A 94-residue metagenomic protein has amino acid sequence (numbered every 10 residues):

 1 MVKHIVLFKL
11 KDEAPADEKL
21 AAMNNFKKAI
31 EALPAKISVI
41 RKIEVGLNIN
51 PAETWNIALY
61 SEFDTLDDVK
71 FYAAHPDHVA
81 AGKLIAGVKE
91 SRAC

Functional and structural regions predicted by a protein language model:
M1-N56, D64-F71: Short S/T/G/P-rich N-terminal loop/turn motif that feeds into the first structured element of a domain
E44-T54, G82-C94: Glycine-rich beta-strand-turn "strand-cap" elements at beta-sheet edges
L66-S91: C-terminal structural segments of small proteins and small subunits
